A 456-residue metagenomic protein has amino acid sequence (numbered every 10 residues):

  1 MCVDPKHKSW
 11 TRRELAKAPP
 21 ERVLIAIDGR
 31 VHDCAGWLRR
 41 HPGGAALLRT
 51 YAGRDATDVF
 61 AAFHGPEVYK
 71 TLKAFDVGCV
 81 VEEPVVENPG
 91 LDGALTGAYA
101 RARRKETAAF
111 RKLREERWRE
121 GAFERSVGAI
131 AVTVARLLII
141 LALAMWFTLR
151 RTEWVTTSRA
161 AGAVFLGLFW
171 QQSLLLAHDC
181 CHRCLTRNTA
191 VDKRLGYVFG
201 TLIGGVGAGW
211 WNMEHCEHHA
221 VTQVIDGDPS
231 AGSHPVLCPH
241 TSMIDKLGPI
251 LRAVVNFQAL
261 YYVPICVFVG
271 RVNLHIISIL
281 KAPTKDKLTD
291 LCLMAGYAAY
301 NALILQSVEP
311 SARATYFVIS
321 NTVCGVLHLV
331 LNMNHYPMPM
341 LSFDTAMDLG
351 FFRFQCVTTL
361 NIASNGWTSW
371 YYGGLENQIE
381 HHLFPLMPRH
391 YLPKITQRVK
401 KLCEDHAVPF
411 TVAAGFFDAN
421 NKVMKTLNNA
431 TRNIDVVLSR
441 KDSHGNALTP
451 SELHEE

Functional and structural regions predicted by a protein language model:
M1-E120, E456: B-type heme-binding environments
P89, I130-A135, F417-N421: Short amphipathic alpha-helical segments embedded in low-complexity Lys/Glu-rich regions
E116-R125, I244-L251: Cytosolic juxtamembrane amphipathic/interface segments immediately preceding and feeding into a transmembrane helix
R125-S173, G200-G204, N256-R271, T284-L331 (+1 more regions): Alpha-helical bilayer-embedded segments of polytopic membrane proteins, i.e., transmembrane/intramembrane helices
T148-T152, A177-H182, T186, H219 (+2 more regions): Membrane-water interface at transmembrane helix exits
A163-K285, L341-D435: Membrane-embedded catalytic scaffold of the fatty acid hydroxylase/desaturase
I319-N332, Y336-P337, V399-P409: C-terminal, active-site-flanking charged/polar segments
N429, N433-E456: C-terminal helix/juxtamembrane-tail motif
